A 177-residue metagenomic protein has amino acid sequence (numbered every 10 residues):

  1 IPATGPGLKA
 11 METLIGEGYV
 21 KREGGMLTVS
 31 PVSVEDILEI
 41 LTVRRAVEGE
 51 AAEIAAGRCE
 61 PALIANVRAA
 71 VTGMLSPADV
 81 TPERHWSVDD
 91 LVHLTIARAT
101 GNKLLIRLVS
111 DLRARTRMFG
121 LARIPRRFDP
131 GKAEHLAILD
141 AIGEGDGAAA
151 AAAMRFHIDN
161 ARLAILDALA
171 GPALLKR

Functional and structural regions predicted by a protein language model:
I1-E53, G57, D167-R177: Short linear motifs at protein or domain termini
P31, E39, R84, D129-P130: Residue-level "hotspot" positions that anchor or transmit function at local structural transition points
R44, E50, G57-A122, G131-D140 (+2 more regions): Conserved amphipathic alpha-helical segments that form helical-bundle/coiled-coil interaction surfaces
R126: Bacterial carbohydrate/catabolite-sensing allosteric modules
